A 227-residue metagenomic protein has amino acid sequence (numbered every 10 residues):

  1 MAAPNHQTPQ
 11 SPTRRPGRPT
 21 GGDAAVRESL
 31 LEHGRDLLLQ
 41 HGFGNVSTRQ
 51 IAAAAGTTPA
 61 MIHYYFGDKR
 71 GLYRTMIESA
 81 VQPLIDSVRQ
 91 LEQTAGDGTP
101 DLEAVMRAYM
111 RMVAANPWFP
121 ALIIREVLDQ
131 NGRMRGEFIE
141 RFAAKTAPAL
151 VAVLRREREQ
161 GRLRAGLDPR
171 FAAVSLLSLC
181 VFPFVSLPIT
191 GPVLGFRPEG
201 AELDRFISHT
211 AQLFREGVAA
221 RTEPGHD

Functional and structural regions predicted by a protein language model:
M1-R14, A108-R111, A115, A144-Q160 (+1 more regions): C-terminal peripheral helix-coil segments that are non-catalytic and often amphipathic
A2-T20, E32-D36, N45-S47, A55 (+2 more regions): Short glycine/proline-centered loop/turn elements that form peptide/ligand docking sites
A25, S29, H33, L37-G71 (+1 more regions): Helix-turn-helix
E78-P83: Short, basic, alpha-helical segments at the C-terminal edge of helix-turn-helix-like DNA-binding modules
R89-A121, P169-L176, D204-I207: Hydrophobic alpha-helical connector segments
P100, E137-F142, E159-S175, H226-D227: All-alpha amphipathic helical-bundle segments outside canonical DNA-binding/catalytic cores that form hydrophobic
D101, A115-E137, L187-V193: Amphipathic alpha-helical segments used for helix-helix packing
L122-E126, R141, S175, L179: Short acidic/histidine-centered micro-motifs embedded in hydrophobic/aromatic stretches that mark compact functional
